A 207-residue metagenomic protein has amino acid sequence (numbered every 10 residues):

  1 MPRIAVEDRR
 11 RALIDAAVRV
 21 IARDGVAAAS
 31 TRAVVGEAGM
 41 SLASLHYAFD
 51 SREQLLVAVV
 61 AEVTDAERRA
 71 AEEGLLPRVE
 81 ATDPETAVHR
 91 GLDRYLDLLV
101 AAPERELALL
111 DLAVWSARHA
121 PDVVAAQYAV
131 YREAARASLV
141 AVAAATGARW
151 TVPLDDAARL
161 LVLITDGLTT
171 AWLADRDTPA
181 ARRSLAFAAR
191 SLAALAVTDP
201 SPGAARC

Functional and structural regions predicted by a protein language model:
D8-V18, V34, V59-V63, E67 (+2 more regions): Generic hydrophobic, amphipathic alpha-helix propensity
A12, A16, V20-A58: Helix-turn-helix
A12, A16-R23, A70-P77, L112-W115 (+1 more regions): Solvent-exposed, amphipathic alpha-helical segments
A12, T86-R90, L107-D111, V130 (+2 more regions): Amphipathic alpha-helical interaction segments
F49, D111-H119: Short helix-capping/turn signature of helix-turn-helix
A58, E72-R105, A157-L161: Hydrophobic alpha-helical connector segments
R68-R69, E73, E104-A108, A120-A145 (+2 more regions): Amphipathic alpha-helical packing segments from all-alpha helical-bundle domains
P121-A125, A129, A144-L195, D199-C207: Hydrophobic/aromatic-rich alpha-helical bundle segments in the mid-to-C-terminal region
